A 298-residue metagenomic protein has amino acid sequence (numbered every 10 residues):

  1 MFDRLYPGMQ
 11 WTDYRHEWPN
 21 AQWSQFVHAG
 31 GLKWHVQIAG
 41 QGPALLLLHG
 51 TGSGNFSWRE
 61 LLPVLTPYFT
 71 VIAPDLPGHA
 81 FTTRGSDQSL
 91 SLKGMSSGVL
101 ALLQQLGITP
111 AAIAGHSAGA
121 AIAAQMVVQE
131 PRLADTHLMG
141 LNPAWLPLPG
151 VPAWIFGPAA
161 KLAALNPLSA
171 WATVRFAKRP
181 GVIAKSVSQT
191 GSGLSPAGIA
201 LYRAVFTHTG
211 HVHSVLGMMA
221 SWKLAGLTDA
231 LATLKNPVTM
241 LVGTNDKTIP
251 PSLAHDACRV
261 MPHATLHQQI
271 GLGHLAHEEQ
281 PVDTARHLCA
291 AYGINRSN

Functional and structural regions predicted by a protein language model:
M1-A44, T66-F69, S96, I108-T109 (+2 more regions): Alpha/beta-hydrolase fold catalytic core
L32-F81: Conserved HGGG/HGGXW glycine-rich cap/lid loop of the alpha/beta-hydrolase fold
K93-A111: Conserved acidic catalytic loop of the alpha/beta-hydrolase fold
G115, G119, A123: Gly/Ala-rich beta-loop-alpha elbow adjacent to hydrolase catalytic centers
V128-Q129, D135-P167: Flexible "cap/lid" loop of the alpha/beta hydrolase fold
G150-W154, W171-A232: Conserved alpha/beta-hydrolase catalytic His-Asp/Glu region
L234, M240-V242, D246: Short beta-strand/loop motif that positions the catalytic acidic residue of the alpha/beta-hydrolase fold
A264-N298: Catalytic active-site module of serine/aspartate enzymes centered on a nucleophile-bearing elbow/loop
